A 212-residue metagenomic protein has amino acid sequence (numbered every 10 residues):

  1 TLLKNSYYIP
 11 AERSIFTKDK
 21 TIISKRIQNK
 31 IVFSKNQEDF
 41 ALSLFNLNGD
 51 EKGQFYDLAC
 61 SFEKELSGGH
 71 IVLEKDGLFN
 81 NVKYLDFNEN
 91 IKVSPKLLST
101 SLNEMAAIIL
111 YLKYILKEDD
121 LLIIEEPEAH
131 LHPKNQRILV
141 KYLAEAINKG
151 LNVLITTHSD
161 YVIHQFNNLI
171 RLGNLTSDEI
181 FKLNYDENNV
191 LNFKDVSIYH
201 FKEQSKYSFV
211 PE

Functional and structural regions predicted by a protein language model:
T1-L121, E187-E212: Phosphate-coordinating catalytic segments in nucleotide- and nucleic-acid-processing enzymes
K30, L116-D119, A129, H164 (+2 more regions): Short, surface-exposed, charged/polar-biased interaction segments
E125-P127: Walker B catalytic acidic pair
I138-E212: C-terminal lobe/lid and adjacent interdomain/linker elements of RecA-like ASCE P-loop ATPase modules
